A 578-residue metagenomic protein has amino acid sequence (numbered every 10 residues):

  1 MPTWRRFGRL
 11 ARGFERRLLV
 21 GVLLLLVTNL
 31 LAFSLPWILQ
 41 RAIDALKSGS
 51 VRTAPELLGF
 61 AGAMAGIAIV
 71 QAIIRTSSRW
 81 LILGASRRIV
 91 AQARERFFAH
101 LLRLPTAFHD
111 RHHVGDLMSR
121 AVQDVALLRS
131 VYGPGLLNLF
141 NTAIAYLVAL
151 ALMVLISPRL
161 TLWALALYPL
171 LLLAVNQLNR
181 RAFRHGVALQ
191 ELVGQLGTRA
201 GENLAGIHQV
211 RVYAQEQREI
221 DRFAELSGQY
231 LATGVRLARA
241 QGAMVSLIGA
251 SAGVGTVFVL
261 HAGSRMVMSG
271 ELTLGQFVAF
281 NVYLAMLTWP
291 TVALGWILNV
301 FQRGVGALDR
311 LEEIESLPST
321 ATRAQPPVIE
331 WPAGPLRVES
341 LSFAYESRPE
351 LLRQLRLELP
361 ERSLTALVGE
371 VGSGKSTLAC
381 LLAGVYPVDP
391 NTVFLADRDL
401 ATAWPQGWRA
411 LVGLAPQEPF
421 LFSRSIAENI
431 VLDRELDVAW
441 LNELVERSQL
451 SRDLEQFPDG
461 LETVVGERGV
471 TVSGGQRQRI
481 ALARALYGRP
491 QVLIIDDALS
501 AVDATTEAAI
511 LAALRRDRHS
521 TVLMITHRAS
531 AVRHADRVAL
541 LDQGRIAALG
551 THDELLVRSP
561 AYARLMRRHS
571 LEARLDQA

Functional and structural regions predicted by a protein language model:
M1-F33, K47-M64, S78-I82, S86 (+7 more regions): Membrane-integrated ABC transporters
G8, R12, T106-A107, Q123-Y132 (+9 more regions): An intracellular "coupling" helix at the cytosolic face of ABC transporter transmembrane type-1 domains
G13, R17-V27, P134-A188, V259-L272: Transmembrane helices of ABC transporter permease
L18-I74, V154-R159, V257, H261 (+1 more regions): Transmembrane helix-loop-helix hairpins at lipid-water interfaces of multipass membrane proteins, especially the type-1
F60, M64-Q71, R75, Y168-V175 (+2 more regions): Hydrophobic alpha-helical segments in the permease module
R87, E95-S119, Q123-L127, T198-R222 (+6 more regions): Short intracellular "coupling" helices and adjacent cytoplasmic loop segments at the cytosolic face of multi-pass
V212-Q215, R239, L287-I314: Cytosolic ends of transmembrane helices, especially the final helix of ABC transmembrane type-1 domains
I329-A578: ABC-type nucleotide-binding domain
